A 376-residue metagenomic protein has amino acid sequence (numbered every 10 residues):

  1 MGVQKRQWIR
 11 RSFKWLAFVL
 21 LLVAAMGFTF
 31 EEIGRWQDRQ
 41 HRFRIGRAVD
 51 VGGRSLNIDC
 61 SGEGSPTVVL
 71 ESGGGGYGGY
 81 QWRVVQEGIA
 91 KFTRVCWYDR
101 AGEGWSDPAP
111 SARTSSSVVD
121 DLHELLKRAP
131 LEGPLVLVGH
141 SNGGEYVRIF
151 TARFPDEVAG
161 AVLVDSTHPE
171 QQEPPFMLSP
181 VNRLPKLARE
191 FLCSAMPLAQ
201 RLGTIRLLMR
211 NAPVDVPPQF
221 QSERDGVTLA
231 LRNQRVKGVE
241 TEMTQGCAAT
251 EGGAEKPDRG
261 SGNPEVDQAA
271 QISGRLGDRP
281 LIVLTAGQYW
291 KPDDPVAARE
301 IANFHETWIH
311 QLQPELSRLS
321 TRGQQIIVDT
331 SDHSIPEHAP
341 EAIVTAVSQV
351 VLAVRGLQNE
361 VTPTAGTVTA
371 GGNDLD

Functional and structural regions predicted by a protein language model:
K14-T29: Hydrophobic membrane-insertion alpha-helices, especially the h-region of bacterial N-terminal signal peptides
W36-S55: N-terminal cap/lid segment of alpha/beta-hydrolase-fold proteins
D50, R54-W105, R153: Conserved HGGG/HGGXW glycine-rich cap/lid loop of the alpha/beta-hydrolase fold
S61, W97-V138: Active-site loop/oxyanion-hole signature of alpha/beta-hydrolase fold enzymes
L70-S72, Y98-R100, V164, T285 (+1 more regions): Alpha/beta-hydrolase
S115, V162-P314, R318, G323: Flexible "cap/lid" subdomain of the alpha/beta-hydrolase fold that forms the substrate-access gate
E132-L178: Conserved hydrolase catalytic core segment
L319-D376: Catalytic active-site module of serine/aspartate enzymes centered on a nucleophile-bearing elbow/loop
